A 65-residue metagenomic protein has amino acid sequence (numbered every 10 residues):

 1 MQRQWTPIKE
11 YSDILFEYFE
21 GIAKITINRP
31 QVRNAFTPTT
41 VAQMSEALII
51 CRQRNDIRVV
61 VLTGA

Functional and structural regions predicted by a protein language model:
M1-A65: Conserved CoA-thioester-binding segment of acyl-CoA-metabolizing enzymes
